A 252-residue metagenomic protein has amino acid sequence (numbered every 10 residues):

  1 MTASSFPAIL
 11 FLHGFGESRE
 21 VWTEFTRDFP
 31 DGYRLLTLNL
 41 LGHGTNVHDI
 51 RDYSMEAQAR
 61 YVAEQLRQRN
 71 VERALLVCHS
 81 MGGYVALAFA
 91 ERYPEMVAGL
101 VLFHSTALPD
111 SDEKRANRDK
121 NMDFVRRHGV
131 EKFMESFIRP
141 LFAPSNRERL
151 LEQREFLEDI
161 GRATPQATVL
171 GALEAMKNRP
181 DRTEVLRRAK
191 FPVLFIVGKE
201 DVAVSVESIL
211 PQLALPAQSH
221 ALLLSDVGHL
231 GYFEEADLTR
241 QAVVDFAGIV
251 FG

Functional and structural regions predicted by a protein language model:
F6, T23-V77, R92-Y93, L238-V243: Active-site loop/oxyanion-hole signature of alpha/beta-hydrolase fold enzymes
F6-G14: Short beta-strand element of the alpha/beta-hydrolase
G14-E17, S80: Active-site glycine-rich loops that stabilize anionic/oxyanionic intermediates across multiple enzyme folds
R73-S111: Conserved hydrolase catalytic core segment
D110-A116, H128-R188: Conserved alpha/beta-hydrolase catalytic His-Asp/Glu region
A189, F195-V197, D201: Short beta-strand/loop motif that positions the catalytic acidic residue of the alpha/beta-hydrolase fold
V206, L210-H229: Catalytic histidine neighborhood in serine/cysteine hydrolases with alpha/beta-hydrolase-type architecture
V227-R240: Catalytic histidine-centered segment of alpha/beta-hydrolase-like enzymes
